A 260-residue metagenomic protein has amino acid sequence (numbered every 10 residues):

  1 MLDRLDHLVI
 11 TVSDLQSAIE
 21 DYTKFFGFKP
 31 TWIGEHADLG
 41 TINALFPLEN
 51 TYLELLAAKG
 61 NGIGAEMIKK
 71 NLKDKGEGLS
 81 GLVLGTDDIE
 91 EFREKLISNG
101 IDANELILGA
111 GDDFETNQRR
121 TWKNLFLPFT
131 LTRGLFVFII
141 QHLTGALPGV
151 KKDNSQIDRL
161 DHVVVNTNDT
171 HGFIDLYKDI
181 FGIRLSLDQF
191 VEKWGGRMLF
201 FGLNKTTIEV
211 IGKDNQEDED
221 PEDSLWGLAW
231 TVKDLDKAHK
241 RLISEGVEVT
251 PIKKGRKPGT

Functional and structural regions predicted by a protein language model:
M1-N50, A57-G62: An N-terminus-focused feature that recognizes amino-terminal "leader" regions
M1-Q16, E77-L84, F138-I174, L225-L228: N-terminal beta-strand motif that seeds the catalytic metal site of vicinal oxygen chelate
S17, I89-E94, H171, D234-K240: Short, conserved charged micro-motifs
A18-T23, F46, L96, F173-K178 (+1 more regions): Conserved active-site tyrosine of GNAT-family acetyltransferases
F25-P30, G100-I101, D179-L185, E245-V247: Conserved acetyl-CoA-binding loop of GNAT-fold acetyltransferases
E49-L84, I89-L108: Active-site-adjacent scaffolding segments
E54, E90-Q156, K193, L199-G202 (+3 more regions): Vicinal oxygen chelate
D153-I208, G212: Aromatic-anchored, glycine/proline-accented short structural segments that stabilize local strand-turns or short
